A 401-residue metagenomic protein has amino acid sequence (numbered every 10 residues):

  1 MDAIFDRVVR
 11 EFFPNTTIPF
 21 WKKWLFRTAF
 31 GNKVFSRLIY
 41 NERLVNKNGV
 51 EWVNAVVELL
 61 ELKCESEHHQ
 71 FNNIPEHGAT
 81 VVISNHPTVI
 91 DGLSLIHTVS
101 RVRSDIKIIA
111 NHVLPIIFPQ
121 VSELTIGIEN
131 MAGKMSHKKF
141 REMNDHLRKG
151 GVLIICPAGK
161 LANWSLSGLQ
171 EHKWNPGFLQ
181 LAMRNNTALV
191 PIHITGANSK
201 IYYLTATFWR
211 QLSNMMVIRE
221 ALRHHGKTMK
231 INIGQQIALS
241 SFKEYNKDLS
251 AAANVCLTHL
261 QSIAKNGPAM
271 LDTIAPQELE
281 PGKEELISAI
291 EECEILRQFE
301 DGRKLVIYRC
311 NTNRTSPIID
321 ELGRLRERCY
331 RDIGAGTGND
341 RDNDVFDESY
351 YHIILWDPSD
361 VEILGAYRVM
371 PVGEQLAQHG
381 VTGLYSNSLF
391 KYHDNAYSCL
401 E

Functional and structural regions predicted by a protein language model:
M1-T80, H86, I90-S94, R101: Membrane-anchoring hydrophobic helices of lipid-metabolizing enzymes
D2-V9, D105, H137-L286: Non-catalytic C-terminal accessory region of glycerolipid acyltransferases and related lyso-lipid remodeling enzymes
Y40-H69, D105-R141: Membrane-interfacial amphipathic helices and adjacent loop/beta segments that form the lipid-substrate binding surface
S66-H68, E76-H77, V81-I83, T88-I90 (+6 more regions): Short acidic (Asp/Glu) patches
V81-I83, T125, I154-C156: Structural motif
I274-N313: Conserved N-terminal entry element of GNAT/NAT acetyltransferase domains
F299-E374: Short amphipathic alpha-helix that is part of the acyltransferase structural core
L364-E401: Conserved acyl-donor/pantetheine-binding loop and adjacent beta-alpha core of acyl/acetyltransferases and related
